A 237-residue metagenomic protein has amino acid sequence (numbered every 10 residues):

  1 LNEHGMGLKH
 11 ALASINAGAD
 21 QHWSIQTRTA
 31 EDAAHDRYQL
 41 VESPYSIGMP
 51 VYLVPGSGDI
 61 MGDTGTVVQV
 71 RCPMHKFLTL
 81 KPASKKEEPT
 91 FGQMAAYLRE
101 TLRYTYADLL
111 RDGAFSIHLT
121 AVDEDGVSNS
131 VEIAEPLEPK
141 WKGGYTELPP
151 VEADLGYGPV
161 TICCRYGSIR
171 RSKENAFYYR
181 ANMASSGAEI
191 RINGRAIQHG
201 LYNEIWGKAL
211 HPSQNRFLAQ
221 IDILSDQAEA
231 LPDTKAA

Functional and structural regions predicted by a protein language model:
N2-A121: GHKL-type ATPase core
E3-H4, L8-D20, L119-S130, R171-R180 (+2 more regions): A broadly tuned preference for mixed-charge, low-complexity surface segments
H10, P50-L53, P82, N129-P139 (+4 more regions): Hydrophobic transmembrane signal anchors and adjacent membrane-proximal interface regions, especially in viral
W23, G65, V70, A134-L137 (+3 more regions): Bulky hydrophobic/aromatic packing residues
T29-E31, L119-D123, Y157-P159, N193-G194: Residue-level detection of beta-strand-connecting loop/turn positions
A34-S46, D125-Y145, I197-N203: Short amphipathic beta-strand/extended segments with alternating polar/hydrophobic composition
M94, K142-A237: Charged regulatory segments coupled to nucleotide-binding catalytic modules in large multidomain enzymes
R103, A107-D154: Accessory nucleic acid-recognition modules appended to NTPase machines
